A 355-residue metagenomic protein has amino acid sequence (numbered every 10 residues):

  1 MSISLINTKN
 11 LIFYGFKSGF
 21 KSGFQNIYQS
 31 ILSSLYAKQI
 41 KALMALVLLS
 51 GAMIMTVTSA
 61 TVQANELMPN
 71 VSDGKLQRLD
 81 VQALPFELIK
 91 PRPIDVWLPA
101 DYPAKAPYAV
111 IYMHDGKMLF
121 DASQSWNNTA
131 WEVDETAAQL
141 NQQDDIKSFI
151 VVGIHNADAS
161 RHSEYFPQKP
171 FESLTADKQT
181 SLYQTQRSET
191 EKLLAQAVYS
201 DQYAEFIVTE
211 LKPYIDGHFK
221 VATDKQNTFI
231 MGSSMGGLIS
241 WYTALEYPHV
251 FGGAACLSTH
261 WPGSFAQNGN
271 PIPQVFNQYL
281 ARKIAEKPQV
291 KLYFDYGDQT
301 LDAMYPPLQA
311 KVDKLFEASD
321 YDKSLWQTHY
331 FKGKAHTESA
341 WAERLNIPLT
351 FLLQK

Functional and structural regions predicted by a protein language model:
T8, I12, F16-V47: Bacterial N-terminal signal peptides that target proteins for export
K21, Q25, Q29, V57-T58 (+2 more regions): Residues at secondary-structure transition points
M44-T56: Bacterial N-terminal signal peptides
S59-A64: Boundary at the C-terminal end of the N-terminal hydrophobic targeting segment
N65-K355: Non-catalytic cap/lid and distal C-terminal segments of serine-dependent acyl enzymes
